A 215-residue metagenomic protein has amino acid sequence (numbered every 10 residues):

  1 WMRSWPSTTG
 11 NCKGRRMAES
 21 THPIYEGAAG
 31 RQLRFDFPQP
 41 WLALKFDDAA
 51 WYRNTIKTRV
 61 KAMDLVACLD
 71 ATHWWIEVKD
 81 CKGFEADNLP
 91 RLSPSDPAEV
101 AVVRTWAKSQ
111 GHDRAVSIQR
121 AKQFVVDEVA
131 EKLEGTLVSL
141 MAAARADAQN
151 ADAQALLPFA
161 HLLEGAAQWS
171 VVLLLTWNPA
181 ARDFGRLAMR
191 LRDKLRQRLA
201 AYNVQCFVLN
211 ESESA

Functional and structural regions predicted by a protein language model:
G10-M63: Basic, amphipathic N-terminal segments that precede the first structured/catalytic domain
G14-I24, A28-Q32, N178-A215: Polybasic (Lys/Arg-rich)
D48-A50, L69, D80, L175-W177: Short, flexible loop/turn elements at secondary-structure junctions
T58, A67-D70, L163-A167: Flexible, charged surface loops at secondary-structure boundaries
L65-A67, W74-D80: Conserved catalytic cores of phosphodiester-cleaving nucleases, focusing on short active-site segments
T72-W74, S170: Structural motif
C81-L174, P179, D193, Q197-N203 (+1 more regions): Catalytic cores of nucleic-acid endonucleases
